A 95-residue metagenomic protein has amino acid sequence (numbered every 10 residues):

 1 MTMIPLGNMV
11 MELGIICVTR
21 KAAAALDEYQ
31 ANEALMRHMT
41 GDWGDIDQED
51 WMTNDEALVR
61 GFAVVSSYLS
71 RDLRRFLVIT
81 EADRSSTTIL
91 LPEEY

Functional and structural regions predicted by a protein language model:
T2-V65: Compact soluble domain cores
R60-Y95: Short, compact, well-ordered microdomains
